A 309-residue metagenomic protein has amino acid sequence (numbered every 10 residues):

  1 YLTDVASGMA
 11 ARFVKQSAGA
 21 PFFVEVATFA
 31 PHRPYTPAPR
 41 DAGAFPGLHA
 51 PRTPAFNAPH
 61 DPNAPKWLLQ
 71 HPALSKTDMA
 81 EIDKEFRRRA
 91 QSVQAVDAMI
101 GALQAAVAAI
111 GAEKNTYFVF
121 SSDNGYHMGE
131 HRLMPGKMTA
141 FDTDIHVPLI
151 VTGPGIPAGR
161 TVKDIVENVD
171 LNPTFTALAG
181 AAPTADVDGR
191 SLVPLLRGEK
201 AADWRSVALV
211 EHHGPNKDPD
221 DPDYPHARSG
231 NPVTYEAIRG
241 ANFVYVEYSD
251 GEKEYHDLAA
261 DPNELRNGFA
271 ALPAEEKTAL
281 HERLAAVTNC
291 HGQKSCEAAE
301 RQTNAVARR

Functional and structural regions predicted by a protein language model:
Y1-G8, R87-A90, Q94-D97, S229: Conserved phosphate-coordination/catalytic loops
T3-A11, F23, P51, M134 (+1 more regions): FAD-dinucleotide binding site
M9, H146, D170-L178, S191 (+4 more regions): Generic recognition of well-ordered alpha-helical segments
A11, G101-Q104, A108, V193 (+1 more regions): Solvent-exposed, non-membrane alpha-helical residues enriched in polar/charged side chains
K15-A20, E25-N168, L178-D186, E247 (+2 more regions): Active-site-proximal cap/lid insertion segments
L74-K84, S92, V96, E252 (+2 more regions): Long, internal low-complexity/basic segments
N124-E130, V169-N172, A177-E254, L258 (+2 more regions): C-terminal cap/loop subdomain of S1 sulfatases and analogous C-terminal strand-loop tails that border
